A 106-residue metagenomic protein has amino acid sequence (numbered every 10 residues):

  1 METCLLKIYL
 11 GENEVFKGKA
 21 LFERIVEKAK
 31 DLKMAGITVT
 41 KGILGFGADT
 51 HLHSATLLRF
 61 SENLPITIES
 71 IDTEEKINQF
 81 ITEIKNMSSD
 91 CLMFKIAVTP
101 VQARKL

Functional and structural regions predicted by a protein language model:
M1-L106: Positively charged, small/polar-rich N-terminal and surface patches that mediate targeting and assembly and bind
